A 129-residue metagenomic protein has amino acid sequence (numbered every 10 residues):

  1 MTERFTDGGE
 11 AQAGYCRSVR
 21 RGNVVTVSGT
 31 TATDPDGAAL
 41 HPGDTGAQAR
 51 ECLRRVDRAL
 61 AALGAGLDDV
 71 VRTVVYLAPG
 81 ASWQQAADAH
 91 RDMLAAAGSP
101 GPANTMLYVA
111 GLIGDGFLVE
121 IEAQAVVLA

Functional and structural regions predicted by a protein language model:
M1-R54, R58-R72, L77-A129: N-terminal presequence-like segments and the immediate start of the first folded domain
